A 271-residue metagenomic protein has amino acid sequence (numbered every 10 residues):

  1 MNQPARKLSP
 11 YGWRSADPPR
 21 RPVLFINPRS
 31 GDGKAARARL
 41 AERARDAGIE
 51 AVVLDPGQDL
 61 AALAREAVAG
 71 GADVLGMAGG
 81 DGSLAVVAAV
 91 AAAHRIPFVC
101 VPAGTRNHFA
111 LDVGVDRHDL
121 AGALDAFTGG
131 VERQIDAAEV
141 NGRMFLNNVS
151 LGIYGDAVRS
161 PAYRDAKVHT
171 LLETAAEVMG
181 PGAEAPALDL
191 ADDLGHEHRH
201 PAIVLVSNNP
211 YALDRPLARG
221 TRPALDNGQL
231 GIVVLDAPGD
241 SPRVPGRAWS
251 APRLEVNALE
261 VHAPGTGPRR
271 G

Functional and structural regions predicted by a protein language model:
M1-L75, A85: ATP/NTP phosphate-donor binding region
N2-G12, D193, A224-N227, V234-G271: ATP/nucleoside-binding phosphotransfer catalytic cores, i.e., glycine-rich phosphate-binding loops
M77-D81: N-terminal glycine-rich "phosphate-gripper" loop used for MgATP/nucleotide binding and carboxylate activation
S83-I96: Short Gly/Thr/Asp-enriched flexible loops that form oxyanion-binding sites at enzyme active sites
H108-R143, N147: Short, glycine-/small-residue-rich phosphate/pyrophosphate-handling segment
N141-G231: ATP/pyrophosphate-binding catalytic subdomain of soluble kinases
